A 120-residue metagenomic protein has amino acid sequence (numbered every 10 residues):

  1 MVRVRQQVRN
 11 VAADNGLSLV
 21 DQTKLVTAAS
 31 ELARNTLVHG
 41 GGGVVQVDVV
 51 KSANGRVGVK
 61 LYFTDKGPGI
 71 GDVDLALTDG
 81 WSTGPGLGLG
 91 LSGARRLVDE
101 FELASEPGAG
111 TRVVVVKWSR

Functional and structural regions predicted by a protein language model:
M1-T27: Bergerat-fold GHKL ATPase/HATPase_c domain
A33-R120: Conserved beta-strand-loop-beta-strand hairpin that lines the nucleotide-binding pocket of ATP/GTP-utilizing enzymes
